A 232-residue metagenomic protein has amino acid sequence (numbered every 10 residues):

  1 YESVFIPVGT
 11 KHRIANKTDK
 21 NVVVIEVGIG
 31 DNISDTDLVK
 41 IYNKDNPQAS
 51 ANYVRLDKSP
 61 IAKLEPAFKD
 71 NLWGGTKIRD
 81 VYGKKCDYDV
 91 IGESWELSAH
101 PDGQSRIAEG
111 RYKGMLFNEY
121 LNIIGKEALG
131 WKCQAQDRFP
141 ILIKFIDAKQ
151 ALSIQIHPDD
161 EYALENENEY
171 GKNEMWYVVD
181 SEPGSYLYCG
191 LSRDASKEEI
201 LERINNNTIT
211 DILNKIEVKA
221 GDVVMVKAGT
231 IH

Functional and structural regions predicted by a protein language model:
Y1, G130-K132, P140-I141, A163-E165 (+3 more regions): Intrinsically disordered, low-complexity segments enriched in polar/charged residues with Gly/Pro, especially when
Y1-D19, V24-V27, I154-H157, V218-H232: Conserved metal-binding segment of the jelly-roll/cupin
I6-G9, V23-V24, Q134-R138, D160 (+1 more regions): Generic, low-specificity signal for short hydrophobic/alpha-helical stretches with a mild N-terminal bias, encompassing
A15-Y53, C189-I212: Double-stranded beta-helix
G30-N32, D159-E161, S181-G184, R193-S196 (+3 more regions): Short acidic/polar capping segments at secondary-structure boundaries
T36, N43-A195: Transition-metal
Y170, T210, D222-V226: Short, glycine/acidic-rich beta->alpha junctions
